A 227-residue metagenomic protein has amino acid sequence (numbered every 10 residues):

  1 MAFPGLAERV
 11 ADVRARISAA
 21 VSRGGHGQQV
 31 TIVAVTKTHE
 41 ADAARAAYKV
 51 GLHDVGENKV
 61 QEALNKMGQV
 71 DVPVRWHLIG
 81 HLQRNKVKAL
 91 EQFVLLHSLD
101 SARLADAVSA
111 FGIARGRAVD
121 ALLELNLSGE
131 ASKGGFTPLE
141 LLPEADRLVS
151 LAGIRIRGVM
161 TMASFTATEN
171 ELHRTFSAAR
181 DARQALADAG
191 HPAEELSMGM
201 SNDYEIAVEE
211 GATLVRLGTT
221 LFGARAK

Functional and structural regions predicted by a protein language model:
M1-N202, V208-E210, F222-A224: Conserved alpha/beta-domain cores
T213-L214: Divalent-metal-activated hydrolytic enzyme cores
L217, G223-K227: Short C-terminal tail/terminal secondary-structure segment of NAD(P)H-dependent dehydrogenase/reductase domains
